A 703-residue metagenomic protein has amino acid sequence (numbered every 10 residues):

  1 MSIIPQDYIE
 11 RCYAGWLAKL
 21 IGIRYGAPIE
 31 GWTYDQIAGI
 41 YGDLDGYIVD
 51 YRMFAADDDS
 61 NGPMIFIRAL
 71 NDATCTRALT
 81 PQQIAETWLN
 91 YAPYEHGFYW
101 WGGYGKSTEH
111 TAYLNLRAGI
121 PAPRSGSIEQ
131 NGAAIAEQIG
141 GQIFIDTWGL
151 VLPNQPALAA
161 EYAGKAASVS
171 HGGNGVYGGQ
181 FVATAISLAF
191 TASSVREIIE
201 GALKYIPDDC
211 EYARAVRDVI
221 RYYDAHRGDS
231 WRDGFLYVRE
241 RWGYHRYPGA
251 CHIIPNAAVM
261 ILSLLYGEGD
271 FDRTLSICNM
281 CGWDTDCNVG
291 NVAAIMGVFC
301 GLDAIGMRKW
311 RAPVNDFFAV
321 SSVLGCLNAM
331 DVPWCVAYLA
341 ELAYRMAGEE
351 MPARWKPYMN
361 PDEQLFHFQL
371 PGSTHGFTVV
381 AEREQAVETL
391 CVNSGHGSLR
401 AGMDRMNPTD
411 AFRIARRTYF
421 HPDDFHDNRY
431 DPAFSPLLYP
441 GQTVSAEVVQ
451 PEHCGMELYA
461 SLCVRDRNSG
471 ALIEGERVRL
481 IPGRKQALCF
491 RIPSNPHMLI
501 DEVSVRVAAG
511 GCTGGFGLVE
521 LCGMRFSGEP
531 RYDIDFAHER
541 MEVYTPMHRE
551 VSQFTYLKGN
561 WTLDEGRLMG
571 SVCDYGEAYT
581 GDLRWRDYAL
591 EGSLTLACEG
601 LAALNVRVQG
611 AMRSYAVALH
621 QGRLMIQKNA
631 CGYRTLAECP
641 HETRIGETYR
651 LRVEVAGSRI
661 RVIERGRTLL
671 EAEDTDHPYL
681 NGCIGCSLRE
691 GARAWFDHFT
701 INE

Functional and structural regions predicted by a protein language model:
M1-V478, P496-F536, Y588: Structured, active/binding-site neighborhoods that engage oxygen-rich ligands
H367, H375, E384-A386, L462 (+2 more regions): Extracellular glycan-recognition regions
K485-S494: Exposed aromatic-hydrophobic patches
